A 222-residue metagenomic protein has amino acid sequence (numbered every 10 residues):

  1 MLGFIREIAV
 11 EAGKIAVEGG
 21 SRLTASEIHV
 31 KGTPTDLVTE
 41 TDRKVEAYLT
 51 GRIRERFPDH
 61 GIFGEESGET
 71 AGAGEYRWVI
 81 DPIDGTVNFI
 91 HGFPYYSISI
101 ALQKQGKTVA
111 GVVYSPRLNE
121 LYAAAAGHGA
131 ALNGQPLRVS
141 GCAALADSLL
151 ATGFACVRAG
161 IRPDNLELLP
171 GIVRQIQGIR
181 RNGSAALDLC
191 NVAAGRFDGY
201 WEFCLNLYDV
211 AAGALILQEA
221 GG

Functional and structural regions predicted by a protein language model:
M1-I83: N-terminal subdomain of lithium-sensitive/metallo-dependent phosphomonoesterases centered on the IMPase/IPPase/PAP
I5, A9-A12, G111, A130 (+2 more regions): Small-residue (primarily alanine) positions within well-ordered alpha-helices, especially packing/interaction faces
A16, D42, I53, T86 (+5 more regions): Residue-level signal for inorganic ion chemistry
R43, A47, E66, P82-G85 (+5 more regions): Generic detector of well-ordered alpha-helical packing
G72-A131, A146: DPxDG-like acidic metal-binding loop motif
R138-G222: An extended, acidic
